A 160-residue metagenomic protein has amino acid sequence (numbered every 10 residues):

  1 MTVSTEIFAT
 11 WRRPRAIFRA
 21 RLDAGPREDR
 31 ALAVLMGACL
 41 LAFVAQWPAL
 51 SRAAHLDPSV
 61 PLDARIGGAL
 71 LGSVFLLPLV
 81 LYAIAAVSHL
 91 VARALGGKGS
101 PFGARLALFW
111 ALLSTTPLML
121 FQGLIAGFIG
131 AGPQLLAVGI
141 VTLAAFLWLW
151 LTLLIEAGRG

Functional and structural regions predicted by a protein language model:
M1-L41: N-terminal juxtamembrane cytosolic/stromal segments of multi-pass membrane proteins
E6, T10-R19, P48, W150-G160: Juxtamembrane interface elements at the cytosolic ends of transmembrane helices in multi-pass membrane proteins
R13, R27, S59-R65, G130-A131: Alpha-helix initiation/capping motif
L22, D29-R30, M36, H55 (+3 more regions): Residue-level detector of alpha-helical recognition elements and their boundaries
A38-R52: Alpha-helical transmembrane segments of multi-pass membrane proteins
P48-I66: Membrane-interface interhelical connector segments
R65-L76, L81-G160: Hydrophobic alpha-helical transmembrane segments and adjacent short intramembrane/lumenal linkers of inner/organellar
